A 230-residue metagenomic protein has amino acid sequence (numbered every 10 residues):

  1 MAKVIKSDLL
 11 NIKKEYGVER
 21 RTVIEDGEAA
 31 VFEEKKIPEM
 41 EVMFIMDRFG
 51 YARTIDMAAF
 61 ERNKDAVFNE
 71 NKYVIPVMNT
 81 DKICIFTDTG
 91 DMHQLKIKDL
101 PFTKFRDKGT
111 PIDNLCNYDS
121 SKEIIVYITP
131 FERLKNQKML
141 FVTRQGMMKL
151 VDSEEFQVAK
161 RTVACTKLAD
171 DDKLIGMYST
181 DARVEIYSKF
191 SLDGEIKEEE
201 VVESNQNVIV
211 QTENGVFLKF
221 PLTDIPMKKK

Functional and structural regions predicted by a protein language model:
M1-K230: Short, structured "edge-of-domain" segments at secondary-structure transitions
